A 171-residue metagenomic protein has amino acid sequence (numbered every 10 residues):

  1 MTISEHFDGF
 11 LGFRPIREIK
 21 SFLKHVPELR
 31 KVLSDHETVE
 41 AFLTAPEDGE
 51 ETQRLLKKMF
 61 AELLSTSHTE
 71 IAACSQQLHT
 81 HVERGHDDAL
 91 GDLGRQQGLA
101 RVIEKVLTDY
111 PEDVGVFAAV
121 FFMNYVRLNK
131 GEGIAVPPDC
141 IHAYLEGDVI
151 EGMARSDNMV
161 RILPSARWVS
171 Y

Functional and structural regions predicted by a protein language model:
M1-E132, H142-Y171: Active-site region of the double-stranded beta-helix
